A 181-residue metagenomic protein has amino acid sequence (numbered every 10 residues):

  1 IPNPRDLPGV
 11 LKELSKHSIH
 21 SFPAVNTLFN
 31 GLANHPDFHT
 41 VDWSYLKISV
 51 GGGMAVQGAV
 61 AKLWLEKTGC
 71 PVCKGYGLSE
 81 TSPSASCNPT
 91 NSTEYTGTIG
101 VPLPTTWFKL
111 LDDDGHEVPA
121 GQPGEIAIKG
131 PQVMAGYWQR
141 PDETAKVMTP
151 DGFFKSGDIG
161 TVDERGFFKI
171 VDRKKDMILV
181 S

Functional and structural regions predicted by a protein language model:
I1-H17, N26-T27: ATP-dependent adenylate-forming carboxylate-activation enzymes
N3, V25-N26, G53, G130: Helix N-cap/beta->alpha junction signal
D6, T27-F29, V56, V133: Alpha-helix capping/helix-boundary segments
L11, I19-A24, A33-Y95, P104-W107 (+1 more regions): Gly/Ser/Thr-rich phosphate-binding loop
E13, H35-P36, R140, S181: Residue-level signal for well-ordered alpha-helical positions
P83, W107-F108, E125, F167: Conserved beta-strand and immediately adjacent loop positions that scaffold enzyme active sites
V101-T105, F154: Short coil-to-beta-strand transition motifs
H116-G121, E125-S181: Conserved ATP-binding/catalytic segment of the ANL
